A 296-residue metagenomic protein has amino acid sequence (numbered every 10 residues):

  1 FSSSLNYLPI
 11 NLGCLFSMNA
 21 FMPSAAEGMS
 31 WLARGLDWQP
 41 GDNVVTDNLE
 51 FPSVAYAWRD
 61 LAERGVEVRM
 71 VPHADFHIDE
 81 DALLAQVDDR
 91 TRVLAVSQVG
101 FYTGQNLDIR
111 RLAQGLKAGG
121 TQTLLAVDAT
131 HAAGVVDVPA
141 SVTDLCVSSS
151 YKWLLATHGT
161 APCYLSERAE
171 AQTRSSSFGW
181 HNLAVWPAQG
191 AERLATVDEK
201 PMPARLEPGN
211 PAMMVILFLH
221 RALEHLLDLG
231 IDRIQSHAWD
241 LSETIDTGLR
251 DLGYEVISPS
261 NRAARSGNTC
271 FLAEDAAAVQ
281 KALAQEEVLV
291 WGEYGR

Functional and structural regions predicted by a protein language model:
F1-R296: Pyridoxal 5′-phosphate
